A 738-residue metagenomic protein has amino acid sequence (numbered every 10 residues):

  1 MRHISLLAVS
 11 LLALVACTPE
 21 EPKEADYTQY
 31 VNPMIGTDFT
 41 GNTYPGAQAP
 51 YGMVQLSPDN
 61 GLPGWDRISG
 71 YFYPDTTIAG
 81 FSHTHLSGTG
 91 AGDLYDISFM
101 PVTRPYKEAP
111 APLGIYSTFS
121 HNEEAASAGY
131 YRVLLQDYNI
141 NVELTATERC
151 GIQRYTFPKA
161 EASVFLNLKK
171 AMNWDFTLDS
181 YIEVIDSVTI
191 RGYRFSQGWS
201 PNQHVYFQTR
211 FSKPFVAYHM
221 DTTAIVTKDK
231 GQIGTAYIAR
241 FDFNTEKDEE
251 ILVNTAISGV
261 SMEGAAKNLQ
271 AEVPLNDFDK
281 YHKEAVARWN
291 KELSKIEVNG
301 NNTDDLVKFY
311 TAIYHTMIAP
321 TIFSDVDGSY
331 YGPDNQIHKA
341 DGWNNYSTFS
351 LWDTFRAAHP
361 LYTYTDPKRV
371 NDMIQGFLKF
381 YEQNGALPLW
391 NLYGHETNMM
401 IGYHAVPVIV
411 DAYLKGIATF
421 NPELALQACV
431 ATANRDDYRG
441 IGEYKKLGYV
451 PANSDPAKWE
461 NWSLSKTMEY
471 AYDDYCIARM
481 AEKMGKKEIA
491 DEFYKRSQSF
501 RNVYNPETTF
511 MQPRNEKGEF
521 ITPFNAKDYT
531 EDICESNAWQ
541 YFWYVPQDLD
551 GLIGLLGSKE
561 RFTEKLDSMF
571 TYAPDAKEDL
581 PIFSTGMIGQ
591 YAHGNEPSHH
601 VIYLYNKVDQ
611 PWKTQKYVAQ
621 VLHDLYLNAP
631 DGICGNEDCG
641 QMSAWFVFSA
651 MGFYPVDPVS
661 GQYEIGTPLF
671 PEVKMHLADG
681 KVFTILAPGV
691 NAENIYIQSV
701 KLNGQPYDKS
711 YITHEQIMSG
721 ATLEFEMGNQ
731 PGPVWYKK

Functional and structural regions predicted by a protein language model:
M1-I4: Positively charged n-region of N-terminal signal peptides that target proteins for export
L14-A16: C-terminal motif of bacterial Sec signal peptides marking the signal peptidase cleavage site
E21-H359, T363-P407, Y413-M468, C476-N502 (+8 more regions): Accessory carbohydrate-recognition regions in carbohydrate-active enzymes
D473: ATP-dependent phospho-/nucleotidyl transfer catalytic cores
Y696: Extracellular attachment/recognition segments
